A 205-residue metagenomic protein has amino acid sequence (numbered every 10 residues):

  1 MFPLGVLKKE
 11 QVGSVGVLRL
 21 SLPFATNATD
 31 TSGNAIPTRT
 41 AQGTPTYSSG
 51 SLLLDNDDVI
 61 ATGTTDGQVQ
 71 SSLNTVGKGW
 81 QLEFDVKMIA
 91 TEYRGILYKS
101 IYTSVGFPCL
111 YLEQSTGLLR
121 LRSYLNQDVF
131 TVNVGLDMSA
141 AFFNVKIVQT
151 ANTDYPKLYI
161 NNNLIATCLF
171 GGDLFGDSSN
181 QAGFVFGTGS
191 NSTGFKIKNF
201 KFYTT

Functional and structural regions predicted by a protein language model:
M1-P23, K201-T205: Enriched but not universal
K9-G13, D55-W80, F130-L136, T188: Short surface loop/edge beta-strand patches of beta-sandwich-type extracellular domains that form ligand-contact sites
L20-S49, L54: Short, tryptophan-glycine- and acidic/Ser/Thr-enriched carbohydrate-recognition patches
G67-A90, G106-C109, F200: A carbohydrate-recognition surface predominantly in extracellular/luminal proteins
G95-L121: Glycan-recognition/cleft segments
L121-N144: Short, aromatic/His-centered strand-loop micro-motif at the edge of beta-sheets
A140-T150, P156-L158: Short tryptophan-centered beta-strand motifs in secreted/extracellular beta-sheet-rich domains of glycan-recognition
C168-K196: Flexible glycan-contacting loops in extracellular carbohydrate-active proteins
